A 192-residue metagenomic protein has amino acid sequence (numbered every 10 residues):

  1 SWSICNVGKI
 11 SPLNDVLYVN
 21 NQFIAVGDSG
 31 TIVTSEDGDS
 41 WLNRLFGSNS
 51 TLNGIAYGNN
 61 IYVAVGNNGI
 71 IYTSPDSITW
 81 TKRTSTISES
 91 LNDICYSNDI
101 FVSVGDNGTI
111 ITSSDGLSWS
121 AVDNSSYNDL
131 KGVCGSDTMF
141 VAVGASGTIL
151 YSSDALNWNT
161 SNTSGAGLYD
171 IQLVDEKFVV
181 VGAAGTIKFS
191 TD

Functional and structural regions predicted by a protein language model:
S1-D192: Residue-level hotspots at or immediately adjacent to binding/recognition sites across diverse folds
